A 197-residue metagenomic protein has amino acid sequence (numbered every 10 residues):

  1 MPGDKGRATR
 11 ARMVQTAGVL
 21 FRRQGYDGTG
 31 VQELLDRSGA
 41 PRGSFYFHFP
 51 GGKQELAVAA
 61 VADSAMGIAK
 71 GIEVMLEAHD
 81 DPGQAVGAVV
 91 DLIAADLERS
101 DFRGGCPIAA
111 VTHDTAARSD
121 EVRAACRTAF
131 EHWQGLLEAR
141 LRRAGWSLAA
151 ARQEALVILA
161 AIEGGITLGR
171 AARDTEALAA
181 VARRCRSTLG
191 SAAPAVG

Functional and structural regions predicted by a protein language model:
M1-A8, A193-G197: N-terminal intrinsically disordered/low-complexity leader segments
R12, T16-A59: Helix-turn-helix
A57, Q84-A88, R99-A124: Amphipathic alpha-helical segments used for helix-helix packing
E73-G104, A155-I158: Hydrophobic alpha-helical connector segments
H79, R118-D120, F130-A155, A192-G197: Hydrophobic alpha-helical bundle segments that form small-molecule/ligand-binding pockets
Q84, A124-A125, R143-L159, R173-E176: All-alpha amphipathic helical-bundle segments outside canonical DNA-binding/catalytic cores that form hydrophobic
D96-R99, A117, A139, L159-A177 (+1 more regions): Amphipathic C-terminal alpha-helical segment
A109, L148-L168, A180, R184-T188: Hydrophobic alpha-helical segments that form the core of small-molecule binding pockets and/or dimer interfaces
